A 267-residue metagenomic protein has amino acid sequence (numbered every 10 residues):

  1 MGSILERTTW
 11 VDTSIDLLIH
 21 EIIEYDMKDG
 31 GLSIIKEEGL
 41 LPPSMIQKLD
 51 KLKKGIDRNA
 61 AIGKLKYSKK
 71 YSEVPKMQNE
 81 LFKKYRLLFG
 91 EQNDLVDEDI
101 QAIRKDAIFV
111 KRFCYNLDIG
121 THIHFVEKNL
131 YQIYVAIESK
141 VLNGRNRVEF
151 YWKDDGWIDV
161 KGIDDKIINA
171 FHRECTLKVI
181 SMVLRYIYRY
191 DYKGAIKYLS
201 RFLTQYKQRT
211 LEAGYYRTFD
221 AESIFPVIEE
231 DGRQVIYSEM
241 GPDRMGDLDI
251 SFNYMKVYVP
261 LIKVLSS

Functional and structural regions predicted by a protein language model:
M1-S267: Conserved acidic
